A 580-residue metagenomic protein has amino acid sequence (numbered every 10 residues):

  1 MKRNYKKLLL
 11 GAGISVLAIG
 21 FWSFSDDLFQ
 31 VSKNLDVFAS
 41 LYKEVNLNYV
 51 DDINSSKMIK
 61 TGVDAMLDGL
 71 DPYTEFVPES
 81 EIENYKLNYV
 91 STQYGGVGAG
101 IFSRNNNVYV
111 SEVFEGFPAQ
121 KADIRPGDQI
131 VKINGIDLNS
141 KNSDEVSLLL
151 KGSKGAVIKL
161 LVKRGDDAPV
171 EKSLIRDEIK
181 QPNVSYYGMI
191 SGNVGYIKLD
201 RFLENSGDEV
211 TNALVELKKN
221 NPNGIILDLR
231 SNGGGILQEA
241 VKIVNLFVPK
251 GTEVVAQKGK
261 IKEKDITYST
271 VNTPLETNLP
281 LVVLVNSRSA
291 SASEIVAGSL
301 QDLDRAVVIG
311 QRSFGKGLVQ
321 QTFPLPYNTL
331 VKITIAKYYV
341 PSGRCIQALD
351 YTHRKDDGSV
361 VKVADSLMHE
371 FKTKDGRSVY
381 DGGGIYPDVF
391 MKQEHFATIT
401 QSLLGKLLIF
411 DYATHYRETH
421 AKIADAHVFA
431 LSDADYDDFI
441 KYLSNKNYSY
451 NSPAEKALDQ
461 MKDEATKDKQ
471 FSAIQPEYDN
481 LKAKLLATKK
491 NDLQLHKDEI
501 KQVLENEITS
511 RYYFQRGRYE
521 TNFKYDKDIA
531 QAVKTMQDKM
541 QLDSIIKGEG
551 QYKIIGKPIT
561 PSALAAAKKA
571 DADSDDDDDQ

Functional and structural regions predicted by a protein language model:
M1-G13: N-terminal Sec-pathway targeting helices
A12, V16, F21-N34, F38 (+5 more regions): Cleft-lining beta-strand/loop regions that shape enzyme active-site pockets
N48-M58, T74-E79, I225, V255-K258 (+4 more regions): Surface-exposed patches in mature extracellular/periplasmic domains of secreted proteins
Y49-Y109, V157-Y186, D526-D528, V533 (+1 more regions): Extended, small/polar residue-biased N-terminal targeting/export presequences and adjacent propeptide/linker tracts
I130-V131, I158, I346, V379: Generic structural signal for buried aliphatic residues
I133-N134, G382: Residue-level recognition of conserved beta-strand edge/terminus positions
A292, D304, Q311, G315-R377 (+1 more regions): Polar, glycine-rich mid-to-C-terminal structural blocks that act as macromolecule-binding/assembly scaffolds
C345-I346, D350-T352, D356-Q580: Conserved functional hotspot residues or short segments at active or partner-binding sites across diverse domains
